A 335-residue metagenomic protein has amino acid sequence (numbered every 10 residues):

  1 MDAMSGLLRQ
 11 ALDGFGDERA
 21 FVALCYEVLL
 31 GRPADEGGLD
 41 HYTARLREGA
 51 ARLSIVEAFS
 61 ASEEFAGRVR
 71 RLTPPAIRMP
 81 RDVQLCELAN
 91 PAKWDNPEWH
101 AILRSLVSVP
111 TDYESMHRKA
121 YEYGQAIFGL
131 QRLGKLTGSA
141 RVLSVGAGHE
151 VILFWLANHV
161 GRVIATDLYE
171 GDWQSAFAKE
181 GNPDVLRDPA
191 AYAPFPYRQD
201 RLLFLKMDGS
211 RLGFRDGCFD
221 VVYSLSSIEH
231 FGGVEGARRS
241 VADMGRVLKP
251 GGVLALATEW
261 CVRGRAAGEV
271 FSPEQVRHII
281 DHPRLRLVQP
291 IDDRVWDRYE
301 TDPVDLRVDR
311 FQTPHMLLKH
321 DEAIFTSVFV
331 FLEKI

Functional and structural regions predicted by a protein language model:
M1-R71: Substrate/cofactor-recognition hotspot
A120-S139: Conserved alpha-helix/loop element of class I SAM-dependent methyltransferases that forms part of the SAM/SAH-binding
L136-G148: Conserved class I S-adenosyl-L-methionine
L143, E150-R211: Class I SAM-dependent methyltransferase SAM/SAH-binding core
M207-V222: A short acidic, Gly/Pro-enriched loop at the edge of an enzyme's catalytic core that lines a small-molecule cofactor
E235-P250: A short glycine-rich, Lys/Arg-flanked "PGG" loop and its adjoining helix->strand segment in the class I
G251-E259: Conserved beta-strand signature within the Rossmann-like core of class I S-adenosyl-L-methionine
R265-R298: Conserved Class I S-adenosyl-L-methionine
